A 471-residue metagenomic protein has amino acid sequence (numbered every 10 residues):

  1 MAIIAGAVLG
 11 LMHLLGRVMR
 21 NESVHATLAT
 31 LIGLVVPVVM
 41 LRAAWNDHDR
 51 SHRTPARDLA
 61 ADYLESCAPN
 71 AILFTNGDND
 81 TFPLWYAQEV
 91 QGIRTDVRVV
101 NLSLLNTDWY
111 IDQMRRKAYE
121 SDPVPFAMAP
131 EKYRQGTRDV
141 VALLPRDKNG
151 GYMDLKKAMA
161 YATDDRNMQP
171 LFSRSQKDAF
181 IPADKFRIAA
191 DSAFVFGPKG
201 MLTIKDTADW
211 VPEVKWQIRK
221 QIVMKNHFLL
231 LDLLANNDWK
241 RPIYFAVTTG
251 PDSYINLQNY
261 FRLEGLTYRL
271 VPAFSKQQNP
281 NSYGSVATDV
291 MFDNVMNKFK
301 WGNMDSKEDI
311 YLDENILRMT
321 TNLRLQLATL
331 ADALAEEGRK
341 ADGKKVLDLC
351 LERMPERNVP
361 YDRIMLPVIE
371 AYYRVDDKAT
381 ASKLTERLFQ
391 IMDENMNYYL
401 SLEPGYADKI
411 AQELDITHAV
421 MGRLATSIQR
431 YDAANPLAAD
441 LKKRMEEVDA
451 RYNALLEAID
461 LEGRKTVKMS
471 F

Functional and structural regions predicted by a protein language model:
M1-N70, W85-F471: ER/secretory pathway lumenal C-terminal domains and tails of membrane proteins involved in glycoprotein biogenesis
